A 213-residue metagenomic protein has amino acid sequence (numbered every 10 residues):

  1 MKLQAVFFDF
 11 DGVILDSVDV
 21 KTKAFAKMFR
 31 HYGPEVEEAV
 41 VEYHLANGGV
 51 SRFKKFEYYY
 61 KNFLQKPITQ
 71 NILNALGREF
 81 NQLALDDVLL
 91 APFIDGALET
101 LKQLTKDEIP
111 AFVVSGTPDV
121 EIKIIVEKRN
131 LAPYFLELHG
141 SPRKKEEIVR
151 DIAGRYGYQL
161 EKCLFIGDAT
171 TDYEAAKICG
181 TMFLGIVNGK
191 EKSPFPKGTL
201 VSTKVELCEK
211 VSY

Functional and structural regions predicted by a protein language model:
M1-E42: Active-site neighborhood of HAD-like aspartate-dependent phosphohydrolases
M1-Q4, D119, K123-Y213: Asp-based, Mg2+/Mn2+-dependent phosphohydrolase catalytic module
V20, S51, P92-G96, T117-P118 (+2 more regions): Short beta->alpha linker loops
T22, A26, G49-E57, G77 (+3 more regions): An amphipathic alpha-helix signature
F25, A97-V126, H139-S141: Substrate-recognition element of Asp-dependent hydrolases with the DxDx(T/V) motif
M28-R30, S51-I68: Helix-loop "lid/cap" segments that line or gate small-molecule binding pockets
Y60-E99: Metal-dependent phosphoesterase signature
